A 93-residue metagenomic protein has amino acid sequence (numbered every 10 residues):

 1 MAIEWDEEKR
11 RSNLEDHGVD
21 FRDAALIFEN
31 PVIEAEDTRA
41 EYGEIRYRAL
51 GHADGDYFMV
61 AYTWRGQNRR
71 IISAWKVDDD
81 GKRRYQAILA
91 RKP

Functional and structural regions predicted by a protein language model:
M1-P93: Ribonuclease/tRNase effector modules and their secretory precursors
